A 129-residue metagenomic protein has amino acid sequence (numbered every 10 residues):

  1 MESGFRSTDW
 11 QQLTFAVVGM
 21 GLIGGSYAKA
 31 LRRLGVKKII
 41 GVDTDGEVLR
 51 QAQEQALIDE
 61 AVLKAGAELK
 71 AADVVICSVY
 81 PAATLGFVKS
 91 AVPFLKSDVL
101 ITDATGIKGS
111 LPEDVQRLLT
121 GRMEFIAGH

Functional and structural regions predicted by a protein language model:
E2-K64: NAD(P)+-binding Rossmann beta1-loop-alpha1 motif at the extreme N-terminus of oxidoreductases
Q12, V36, A72, S97-D98 (+1 more regions): A general structural motif
V18, V42, S78, T102-T105 (+1 more regions): Structural motif
E47-V48, A83, K108-L111: Conserved short alpha-helix immediately C-terminal to the canonical SAM/SAH-binding motif I of Rossmann-like
L57-E60, S78, R117-G121: Short, hinge-like loop/turn segments at secondary-structure boundaries
G66-T102: Rossmann-like NAD(P)-binding element
F87-H129: Rossmann-like NAD(P)(H) cofactor-binding subdomain of soluble oxidoreductases
